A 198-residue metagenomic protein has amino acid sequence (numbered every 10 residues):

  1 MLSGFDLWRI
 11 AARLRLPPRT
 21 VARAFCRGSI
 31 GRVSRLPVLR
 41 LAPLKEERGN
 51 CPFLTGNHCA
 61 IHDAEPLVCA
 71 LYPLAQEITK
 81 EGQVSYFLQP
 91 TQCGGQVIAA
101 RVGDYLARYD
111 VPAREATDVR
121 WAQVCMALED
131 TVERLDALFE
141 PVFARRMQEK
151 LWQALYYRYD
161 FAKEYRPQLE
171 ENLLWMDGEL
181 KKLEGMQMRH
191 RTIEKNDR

Functional and structural regions predicted by a protein language model:
M1-R198: Short loop/turn segments that flank or connect secondary-structure elements
